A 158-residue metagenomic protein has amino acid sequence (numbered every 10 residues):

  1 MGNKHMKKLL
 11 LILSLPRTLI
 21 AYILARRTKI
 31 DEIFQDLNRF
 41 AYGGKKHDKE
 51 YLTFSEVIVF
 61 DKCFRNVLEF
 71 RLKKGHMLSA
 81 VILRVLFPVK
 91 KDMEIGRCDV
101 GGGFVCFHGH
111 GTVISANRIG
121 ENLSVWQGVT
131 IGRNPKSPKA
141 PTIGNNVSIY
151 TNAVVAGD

Functional and structural regions predicted by a protein language model:
M1-V89: Terminal amphipathic alpha-helical/low-complexity segments used for targeting or macromolecular assembly
V89-K91, I95-R97, G101-G103, F107-H110 (+6 more regions): Left-handed beta-helix
